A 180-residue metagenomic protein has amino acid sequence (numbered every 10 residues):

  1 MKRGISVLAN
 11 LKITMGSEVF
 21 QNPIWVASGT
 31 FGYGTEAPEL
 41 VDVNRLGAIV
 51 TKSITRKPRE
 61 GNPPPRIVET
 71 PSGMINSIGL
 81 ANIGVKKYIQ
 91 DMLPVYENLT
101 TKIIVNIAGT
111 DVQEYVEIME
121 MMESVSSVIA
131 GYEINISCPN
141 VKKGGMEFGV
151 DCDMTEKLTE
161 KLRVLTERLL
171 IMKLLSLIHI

Functional and structural regions predicted by a protein language model:
K2-I103, A108-G109: N-terminal capping/small domains of soluble enzymes
A48, A130-G131: Residues at the N-termini of beta-strands
T55-E60, I136-G145: Conserved radical SAM core fold
N82-K86, V112, V116, G149-E156: Non-membrane alpha-helical structural segments and their capping/turn regions in soluble enzymes
I89, V141-L162, T166: Active-site-adjacent beta->alpha loops and helix N-cap segments on the catalytic face of soluble alpha/beta enzymes
I103-V128: Short, electropositive alpha-helical surface patch
N135, E147-M154, L169-S176: Catalytic beta/alpha-barrel core
I178-I180: Conserved small/polar residues in nucleotide/adenosyl-binding loops
